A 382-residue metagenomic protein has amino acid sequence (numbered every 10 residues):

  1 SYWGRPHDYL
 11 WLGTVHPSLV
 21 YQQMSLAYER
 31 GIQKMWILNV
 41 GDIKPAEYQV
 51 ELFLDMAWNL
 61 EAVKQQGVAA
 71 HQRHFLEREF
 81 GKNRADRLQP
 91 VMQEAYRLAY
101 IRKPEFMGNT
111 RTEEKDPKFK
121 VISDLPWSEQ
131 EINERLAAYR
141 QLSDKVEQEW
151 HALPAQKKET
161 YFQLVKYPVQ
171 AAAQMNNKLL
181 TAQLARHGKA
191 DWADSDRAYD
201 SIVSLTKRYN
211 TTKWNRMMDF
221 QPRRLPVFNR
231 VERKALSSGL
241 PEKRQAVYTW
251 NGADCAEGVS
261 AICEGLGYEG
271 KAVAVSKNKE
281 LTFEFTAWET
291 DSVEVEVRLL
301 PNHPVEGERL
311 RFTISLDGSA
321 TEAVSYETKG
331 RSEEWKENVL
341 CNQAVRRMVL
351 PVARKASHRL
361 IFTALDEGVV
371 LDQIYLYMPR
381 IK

Functional and structural regions predicted by a protein language model:
S1-E257: Substrate-binding groove of N-acetylhexosamine-processing glycoside hydrolases
P222-K382: Extracytoplasmic
